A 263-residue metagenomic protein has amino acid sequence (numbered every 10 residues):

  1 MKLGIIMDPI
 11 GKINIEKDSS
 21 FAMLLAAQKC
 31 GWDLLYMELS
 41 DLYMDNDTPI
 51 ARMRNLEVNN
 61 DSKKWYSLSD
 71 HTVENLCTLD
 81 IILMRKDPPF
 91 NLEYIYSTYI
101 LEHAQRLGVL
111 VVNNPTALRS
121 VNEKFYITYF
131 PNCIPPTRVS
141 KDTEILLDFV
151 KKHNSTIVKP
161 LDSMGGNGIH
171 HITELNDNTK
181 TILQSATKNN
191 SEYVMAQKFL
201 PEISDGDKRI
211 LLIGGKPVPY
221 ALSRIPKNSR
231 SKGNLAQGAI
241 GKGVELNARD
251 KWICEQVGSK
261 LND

Functional and structural regions predicted by a protein language model:
M1-G4: Extreme N-terminal starter segment of soluble prokaryotic enzymes
M7-D8: Extended, domain-scale alpha-helical bundle/helix-rich regions
K12-V139, I145: Conserved N-proximal alpha/beta basic substrate-recognition cap immediately N-terminal to, or forming the N-lobe
K29-W32, R106, K151, S259-D263: Generic secondary-structure signature for well-ordered alpha-helical cores
E144, K151-N154, G165-N262: Phosphate-binding site of ATP-dependent enzymes
